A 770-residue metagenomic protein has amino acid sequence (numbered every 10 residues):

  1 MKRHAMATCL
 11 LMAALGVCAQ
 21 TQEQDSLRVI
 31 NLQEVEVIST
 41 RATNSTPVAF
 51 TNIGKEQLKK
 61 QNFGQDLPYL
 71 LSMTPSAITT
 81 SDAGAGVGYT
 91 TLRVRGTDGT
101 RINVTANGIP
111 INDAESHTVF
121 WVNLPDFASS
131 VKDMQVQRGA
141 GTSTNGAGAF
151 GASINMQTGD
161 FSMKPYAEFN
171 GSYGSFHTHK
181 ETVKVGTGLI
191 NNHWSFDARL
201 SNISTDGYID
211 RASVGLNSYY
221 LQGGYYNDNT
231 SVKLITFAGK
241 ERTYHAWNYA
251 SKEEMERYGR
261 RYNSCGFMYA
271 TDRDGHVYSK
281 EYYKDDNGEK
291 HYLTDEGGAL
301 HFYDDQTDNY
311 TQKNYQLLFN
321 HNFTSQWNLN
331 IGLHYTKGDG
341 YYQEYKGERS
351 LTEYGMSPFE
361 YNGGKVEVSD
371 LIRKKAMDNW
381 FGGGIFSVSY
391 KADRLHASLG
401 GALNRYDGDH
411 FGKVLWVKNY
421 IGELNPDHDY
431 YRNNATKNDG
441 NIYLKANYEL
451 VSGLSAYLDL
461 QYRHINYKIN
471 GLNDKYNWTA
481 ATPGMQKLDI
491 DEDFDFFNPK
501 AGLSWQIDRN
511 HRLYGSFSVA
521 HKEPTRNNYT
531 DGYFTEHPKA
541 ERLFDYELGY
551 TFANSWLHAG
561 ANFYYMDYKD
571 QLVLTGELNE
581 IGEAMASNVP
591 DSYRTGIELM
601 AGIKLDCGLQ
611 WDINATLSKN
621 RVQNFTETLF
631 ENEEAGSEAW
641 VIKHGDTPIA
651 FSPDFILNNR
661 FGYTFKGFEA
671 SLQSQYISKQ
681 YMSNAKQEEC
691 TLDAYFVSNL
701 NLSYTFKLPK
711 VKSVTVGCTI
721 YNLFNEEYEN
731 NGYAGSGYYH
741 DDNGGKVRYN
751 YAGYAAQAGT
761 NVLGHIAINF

Functional and structural regions predicted by a protein language model:
T21-K60, G99, H558: Short, acidic, small-residue-rich periplasmic hinge/interaction motif at the N-terminus of Gram-negative outer-membrane
P68-P110, K132: Extracytoplasmic beta-strand/coil segments of soluble accessory domains associated with Gram-negative outer-membrane
P110-R138, Q157, E254, Y262-S264: Short acidic/polar hinge/loop motifs at secondary-structure boundaries that mediate gating or recognition
P125-N170, K180: A beta-strand signature from Gram-negative outer-membrane beta-barrel systems, especially the internal plug domain
Y166, Y173-S204, I209-N248, M255-G259 (+3 more regions): Transmembrane beta-barrel wall of Gram-negative outer-membrane proteins
Q326-H334, S504-Q506, R512-K522, K539-T595 (+3 more regions): Membrane-embedded beta-barrel scaffold of Gram-negative outer-membrane proteins
S452, Y565-D567, S587-N684, A767-N769: Gram-negative outer-membrane beta-barrel transporters
K569, R621, Y676-M682, Y704-F770: C-terminal beta-signal and adjacent terminal beta-strands/loops of Gram-negative outer-membrane beta-barrel proteins
